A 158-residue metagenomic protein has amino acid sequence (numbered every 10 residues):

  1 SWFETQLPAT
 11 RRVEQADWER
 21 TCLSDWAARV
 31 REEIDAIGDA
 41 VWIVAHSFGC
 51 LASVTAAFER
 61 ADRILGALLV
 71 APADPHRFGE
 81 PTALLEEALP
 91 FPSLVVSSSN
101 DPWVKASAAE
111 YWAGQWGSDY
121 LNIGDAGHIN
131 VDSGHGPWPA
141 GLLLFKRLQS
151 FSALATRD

Functional and structural regions predicted by a protein language model:
S1-D39: Active-site catalytic motif of lipid deacylating hydrolases and related acyltransferases
A9-R11, A113-N130: Catalytic histidine neighborhood in serine/cysteine hydrolases with alpha/beta-hydrolase-type architecture
T21-S24, A126-P137: Catalytic histidine-centered segment of alpha/beta-hydrolase-like enzymes
W42-I43, A67: Conserved alpha/beta-hydrolase fold motif
V44-S53: Gly/Ala-rich beta-loop-alpha elbow adjacent to hydrolase catalytic centers
D62-P75, P92: A conserved short beta-strand
P75-H76, S99-V104: Acidic catalytic loop of the alpha/beta-hydrolase fold
L89-P90, L94-S97, D101: Short beta-strand/loop motif that positions the catalytic acidic residue of the alpha/beta-hydrolase fold
